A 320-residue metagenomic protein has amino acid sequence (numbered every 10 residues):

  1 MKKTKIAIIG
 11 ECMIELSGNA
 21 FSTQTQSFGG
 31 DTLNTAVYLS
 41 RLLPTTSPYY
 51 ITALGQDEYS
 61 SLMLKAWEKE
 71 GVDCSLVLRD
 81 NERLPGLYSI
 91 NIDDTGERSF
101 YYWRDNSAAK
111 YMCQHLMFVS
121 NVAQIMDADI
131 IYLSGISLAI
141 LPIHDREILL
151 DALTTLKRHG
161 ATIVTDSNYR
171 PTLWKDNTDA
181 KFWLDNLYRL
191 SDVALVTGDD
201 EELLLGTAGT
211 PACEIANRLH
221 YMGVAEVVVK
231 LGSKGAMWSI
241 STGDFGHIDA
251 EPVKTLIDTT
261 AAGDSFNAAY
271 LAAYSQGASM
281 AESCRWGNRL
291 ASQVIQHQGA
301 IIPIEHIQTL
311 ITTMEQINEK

Functional and structural regions predicted by a protein language model:
M1-T4, A208-K320: Conserved phosphate-binding/catalytic region of the ribokinase-like
M1-V72: Glycine-rich phosphate/adenosyl-contacting loop at the front of the ribokinase-like
L39, T197, G263: Short, conserved phosphate/pyrophosphate- and ester-handling motifs at nucleotide-, phospho-/glycolipid
S47-G135, T312-K320: Conserved N-terminal subdomain of the carbohydrate kinase-like
S60-C74, L156-H159, A180-S191, I215 (+1 more regions): Short, electropositive alpha-helical surface patch
A123-Q124, N186-L187, H220: Structural alpha-helical scaffold elements that stabilize or flank donor/cofactor-binding regions in carbohydrate
I130, I136-E214, G235: Conserved beta-alpha-beta core of the PfkB/ribokinase-like small-molecule kinase fold
